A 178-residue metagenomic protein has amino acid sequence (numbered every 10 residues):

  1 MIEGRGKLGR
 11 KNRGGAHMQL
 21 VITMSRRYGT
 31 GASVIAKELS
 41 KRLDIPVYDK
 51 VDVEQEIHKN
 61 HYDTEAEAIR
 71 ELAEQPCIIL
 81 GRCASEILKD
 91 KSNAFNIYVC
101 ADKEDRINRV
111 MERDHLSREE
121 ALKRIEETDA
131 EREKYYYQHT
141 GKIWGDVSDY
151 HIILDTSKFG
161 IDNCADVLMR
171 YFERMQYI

Functional and structural regions predicted by a protein language model:
M1-H17: Short, Lys/Arg-enriched N-terminal segments with co-localized hydrophobic residues within the first ~10-30 amino acids
M18-I22: Pre-Walker A (Motif I) flank of P-loop NTPase domains
M24-K37: Glycine-rich phosphate-binding P-loop
K41-E56: Conserved substrate/cofactor phosphate-moiety recognition/catalytic segment in nucleotide-dependent phosphotransferases
D52-C77, C83, E104, L116: ATP-dependent small-molecule kinase phosphotransfer cores that center on conserved nucleotide phosphate-binding segments
K59, S117-D162: Small-molecule kinase domains that catalyze NTP-dependent phosphoryl transfer to phosphate-bearing small molecules
D90-R113, R118, R124-E126: Conserved phosphate-donor/acceptor-positioning beta-strand/loop module used by diverse small-molecule
